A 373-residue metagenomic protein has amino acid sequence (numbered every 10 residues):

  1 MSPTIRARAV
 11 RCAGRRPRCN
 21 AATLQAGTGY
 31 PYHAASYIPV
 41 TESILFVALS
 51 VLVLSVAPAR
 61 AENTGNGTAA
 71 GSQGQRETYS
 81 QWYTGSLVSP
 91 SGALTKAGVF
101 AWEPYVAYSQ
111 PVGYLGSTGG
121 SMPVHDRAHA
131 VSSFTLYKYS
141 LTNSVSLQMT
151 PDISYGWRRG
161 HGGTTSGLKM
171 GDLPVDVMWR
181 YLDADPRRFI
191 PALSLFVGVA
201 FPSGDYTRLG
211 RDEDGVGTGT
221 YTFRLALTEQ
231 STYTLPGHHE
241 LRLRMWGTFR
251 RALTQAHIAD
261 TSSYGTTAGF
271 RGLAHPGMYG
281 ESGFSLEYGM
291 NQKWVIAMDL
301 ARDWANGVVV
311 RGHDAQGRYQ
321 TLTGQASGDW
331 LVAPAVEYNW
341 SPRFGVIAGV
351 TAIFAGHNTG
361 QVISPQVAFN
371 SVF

Functional and structural regions predicted by a protein language model:
R60-G113, D185-A192: Outer-membrane beta-barrel biogenesis signature
G71-Y79, A107-S133, G163, E213-G215: Surface-exposed strand-loop-strand hairpins of Gram-negative outer-membrane beta-barrel proteins
P90-S91, W102, T135-Y139, V175-W179 (+8 more regions): Residues on the lipid-exposed face of transmembrane beta-strands in outer-membrane beta-barrel proteins
P90-V99, S144, L182-A192, T234-L241 (+3 more regions): Short loop/turn motifs that connect adjacent beta-strands in outer-membrane beta-barrel proteins
A97-Q110, D214-Q316: Detector for outer-membrane/organellar transmembrane beta-barrel domains, recognizing the amphipathic beta-strand
P104-Q110, M149-I153, L193-F201, L243-R251 (+3 more regions): Transmembrane beta-barrel strands of outer-membrane/channel proteins
S109, G113-P123, A268-F373: Outer membrane beta-barrel transmembrane domains
R127-S133, S166-L173, P191, G217-F223 (+3 more regions): Residues that define the transmembrane beta-barrel architecture of outer-membrane proteins
